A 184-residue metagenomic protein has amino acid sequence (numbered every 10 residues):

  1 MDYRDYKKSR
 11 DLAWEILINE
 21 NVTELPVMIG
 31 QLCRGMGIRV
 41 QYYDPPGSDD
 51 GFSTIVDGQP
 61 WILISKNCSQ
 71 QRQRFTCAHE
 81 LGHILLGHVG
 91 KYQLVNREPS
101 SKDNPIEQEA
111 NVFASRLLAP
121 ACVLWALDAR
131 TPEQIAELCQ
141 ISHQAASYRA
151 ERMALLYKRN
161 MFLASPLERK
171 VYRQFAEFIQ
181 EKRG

Functional and structural regions predicted by a protein language model:
M1-G184: Active-site hotspot residues in diverse enzymes, especially metal/ion-binding acidic/histidine motifs
